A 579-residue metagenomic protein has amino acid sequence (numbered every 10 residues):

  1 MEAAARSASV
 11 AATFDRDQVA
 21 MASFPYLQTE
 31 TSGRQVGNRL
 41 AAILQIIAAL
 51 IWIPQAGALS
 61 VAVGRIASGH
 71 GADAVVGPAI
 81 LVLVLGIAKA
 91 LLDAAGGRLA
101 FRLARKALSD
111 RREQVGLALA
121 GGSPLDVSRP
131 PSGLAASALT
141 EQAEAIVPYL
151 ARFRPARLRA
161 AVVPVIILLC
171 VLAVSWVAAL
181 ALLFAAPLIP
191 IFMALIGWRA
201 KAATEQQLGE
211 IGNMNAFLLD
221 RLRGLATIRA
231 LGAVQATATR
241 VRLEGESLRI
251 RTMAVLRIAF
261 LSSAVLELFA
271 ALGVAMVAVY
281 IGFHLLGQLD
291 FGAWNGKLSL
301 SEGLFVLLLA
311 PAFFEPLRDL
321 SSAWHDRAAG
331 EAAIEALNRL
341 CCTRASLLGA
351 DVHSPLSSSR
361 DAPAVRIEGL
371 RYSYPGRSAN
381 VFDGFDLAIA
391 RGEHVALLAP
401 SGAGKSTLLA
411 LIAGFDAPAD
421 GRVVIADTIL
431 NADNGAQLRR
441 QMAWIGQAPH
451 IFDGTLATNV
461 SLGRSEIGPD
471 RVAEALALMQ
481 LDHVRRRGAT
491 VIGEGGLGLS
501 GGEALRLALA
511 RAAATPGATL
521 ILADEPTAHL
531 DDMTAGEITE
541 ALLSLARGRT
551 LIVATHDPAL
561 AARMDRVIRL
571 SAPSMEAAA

Functional and structural regions predicted by a protein language model:
M1-I51, A100, A145, I250 (+2 more regions): Membrane-integrated ABC transporters
V10-V19, E113-S137, A143, L218-R240 (+3 more regions): Short intracellular "coupling" helices and adjacent cytoplasmic loop segments at the cytosolic face of multi-pass
T29-V36, P124, E141-L150, R154 (+5 more regions): An intracellular "coupling" helix at the cytosolic face of ABC transporter transmembrane type-1 domains
G33, A41-I47, A156-Q206, F283: Transmembrane helices of ABC transporter permease
N38-L92, V177, Q288-L300: Transmembrane helix-loop-helix hairpins at lipid-water interfaces of multipass membrane proteins, especially the type-1
A233, A310-L340, T455: Cytosolic ends of transmembrane helices, especially the final helix of ABC transmembrane type-1 domains
A413: Helix-to-loop junction immediately C-terminal to a conserved catalytic motif
P449-V491, A512-A518: Conserved "ABC signature" C-loop
